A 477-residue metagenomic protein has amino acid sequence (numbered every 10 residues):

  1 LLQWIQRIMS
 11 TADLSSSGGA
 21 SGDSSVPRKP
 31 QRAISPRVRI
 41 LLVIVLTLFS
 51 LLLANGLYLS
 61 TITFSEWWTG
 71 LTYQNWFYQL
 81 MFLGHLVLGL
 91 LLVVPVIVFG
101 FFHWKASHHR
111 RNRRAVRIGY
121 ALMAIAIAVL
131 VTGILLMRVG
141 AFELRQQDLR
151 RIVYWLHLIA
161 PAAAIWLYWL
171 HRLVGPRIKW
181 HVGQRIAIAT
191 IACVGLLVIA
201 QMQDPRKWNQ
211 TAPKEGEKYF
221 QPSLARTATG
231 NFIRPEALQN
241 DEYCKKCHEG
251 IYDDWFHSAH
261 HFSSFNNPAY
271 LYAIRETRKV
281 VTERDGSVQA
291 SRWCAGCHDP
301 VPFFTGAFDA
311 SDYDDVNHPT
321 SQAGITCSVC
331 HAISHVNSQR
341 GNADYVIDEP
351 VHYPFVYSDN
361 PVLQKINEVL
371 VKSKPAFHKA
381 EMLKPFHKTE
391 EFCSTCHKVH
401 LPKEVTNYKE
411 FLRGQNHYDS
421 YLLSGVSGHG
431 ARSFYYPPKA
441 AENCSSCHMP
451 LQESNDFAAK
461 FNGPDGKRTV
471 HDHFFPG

Functional and structural regions predicted by a protein language model:
L1-I8, G477: Short intrinsically disordered, low-complexity coil segments enriched in acidic
I5-G216: Membrane-embedded alpha-helical bundles that constitute the cytochrome b-like, heme-associated redox core of multi-pass
L14, G18, S25, Q146 (+5 more regions): Primarily the internal scaffold of c-type cytochrome electron-transfer domains, especially repeated/multiheme c-type
S35-V38, V45, F232-Y243: A short N-terminal beta->alpha junction/helix N-cap motif
L238, E242-E249, W255: Soluble catalytic regions of membrane-associated enzymes that act on cell-envelope and secretory-pathway components
P302: Active-site-proximal cofactor/substrate-binding loop regions of enzyme domains
